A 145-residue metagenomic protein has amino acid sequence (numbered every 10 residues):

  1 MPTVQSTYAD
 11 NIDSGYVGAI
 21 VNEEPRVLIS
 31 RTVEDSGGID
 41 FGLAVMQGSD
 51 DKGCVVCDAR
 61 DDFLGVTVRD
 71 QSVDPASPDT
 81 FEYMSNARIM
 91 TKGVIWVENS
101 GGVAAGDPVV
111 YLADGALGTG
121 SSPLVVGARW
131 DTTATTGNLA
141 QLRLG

Functional and structural regions predicted by a protein language model:
M1-G145: Surface-exposed, low-hydrophobicity beta-strand/loop segments enriched in small/polar/acidic residues
